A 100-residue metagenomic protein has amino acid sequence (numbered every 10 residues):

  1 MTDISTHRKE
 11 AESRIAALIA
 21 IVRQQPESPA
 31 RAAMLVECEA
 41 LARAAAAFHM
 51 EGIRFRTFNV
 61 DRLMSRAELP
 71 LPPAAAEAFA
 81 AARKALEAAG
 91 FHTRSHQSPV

Functional and structural regions predicted by a protein language model:
T2-C38, E87-V100: Amphipathic, heptad-repeat alpha-helical segments
I4-A11, A46, I53, A75 (+1 more regions): Intrinsic-disorder-associated interaction segments
I19-A67: Amphipathic alpha-helical interaction modules
M64-V100: Amphipathic alpha-helical binding modules
